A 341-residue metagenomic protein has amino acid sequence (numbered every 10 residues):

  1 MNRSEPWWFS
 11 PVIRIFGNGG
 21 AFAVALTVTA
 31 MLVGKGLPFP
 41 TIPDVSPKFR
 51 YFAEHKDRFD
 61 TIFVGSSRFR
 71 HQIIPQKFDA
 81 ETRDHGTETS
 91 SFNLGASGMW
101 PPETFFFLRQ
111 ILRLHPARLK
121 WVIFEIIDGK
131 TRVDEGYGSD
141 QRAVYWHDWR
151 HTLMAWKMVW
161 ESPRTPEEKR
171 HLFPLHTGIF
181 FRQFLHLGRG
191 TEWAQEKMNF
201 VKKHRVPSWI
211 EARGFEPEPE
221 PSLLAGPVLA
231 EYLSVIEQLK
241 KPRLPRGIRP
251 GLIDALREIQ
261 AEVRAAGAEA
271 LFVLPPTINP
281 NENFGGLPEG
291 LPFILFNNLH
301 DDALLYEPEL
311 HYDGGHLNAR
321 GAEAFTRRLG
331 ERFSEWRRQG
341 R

Functional and structural regions predicted by a protein language model:
M1-V12: N-terminal Lys/Arg-rich, disordered targeting/topogenic segments
I13-K35: Hydrophobic membrane-insertion alpha-helices, especially the h-region of bacterial N-terminal signal peptides
G34-D57: Alpha-helical transmembrane signal-anchor/signal-peptide segments
I62-G65, L317: Short hydrophobic beta-strand that contains or immediately precedes a catalytic carboxylate
V64, R68-V159: Membrane-embedded segments
S139-I259: Secreted/periplasmic serine-hydrolase-like ester/acetyl group-modifying domain
R189-K197, A255-N283: Active-site segments of SGNH/GDSL-like serine hydrolases that catalyze O-acetyl group transfer/hydrolysis on lipids
E282-R341: C-terminal regions of proteins
